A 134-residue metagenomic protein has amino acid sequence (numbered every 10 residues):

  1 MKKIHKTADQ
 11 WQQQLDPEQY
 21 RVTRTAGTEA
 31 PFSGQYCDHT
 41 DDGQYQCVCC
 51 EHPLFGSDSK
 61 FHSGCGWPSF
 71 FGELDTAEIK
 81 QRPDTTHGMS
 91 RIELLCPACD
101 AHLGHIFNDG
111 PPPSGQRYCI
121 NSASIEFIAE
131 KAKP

Functional and structural regions predicted by a protein language model:
K2-P134: A short Gly-Trp-Pro
